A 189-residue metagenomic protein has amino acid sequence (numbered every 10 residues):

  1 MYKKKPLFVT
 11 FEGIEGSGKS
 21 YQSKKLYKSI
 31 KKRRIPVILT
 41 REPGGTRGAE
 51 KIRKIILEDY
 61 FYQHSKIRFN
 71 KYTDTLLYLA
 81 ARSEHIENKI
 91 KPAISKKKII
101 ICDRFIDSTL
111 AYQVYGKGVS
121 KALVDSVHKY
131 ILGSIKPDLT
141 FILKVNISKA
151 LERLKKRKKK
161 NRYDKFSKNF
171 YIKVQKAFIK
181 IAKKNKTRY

Functional and structural regions predicted by a protein language model:
M1-P6: Phosphate-binding P-loop
V9-F11: Hydrophobic anchor at the beta1->P-loop junction of P-loop NTPases
E15: The conserved Walker
K19: Conserved lysine of the Walker
Q22, L26: Hydrophobic positions on the alpha1 helix immediately C-terminal to the Walker A/P-loop
R33-I35, S134-L139, N185-R188: Short glycine-/polar-rich loops that comprise or flank the Walker A/P-loop and associated switch/sensor motifs
R33-L132: ATP-dependent small-molecule kinase phosphotransfer cores that center on conserved nucleotide phosphate-binding segments
R104, T109-K176: A glycine- and Lys/Arg-enriched "phosphate-lid" helix/loop adjacent to the NTP-binding pocket of small-molecule kinases
